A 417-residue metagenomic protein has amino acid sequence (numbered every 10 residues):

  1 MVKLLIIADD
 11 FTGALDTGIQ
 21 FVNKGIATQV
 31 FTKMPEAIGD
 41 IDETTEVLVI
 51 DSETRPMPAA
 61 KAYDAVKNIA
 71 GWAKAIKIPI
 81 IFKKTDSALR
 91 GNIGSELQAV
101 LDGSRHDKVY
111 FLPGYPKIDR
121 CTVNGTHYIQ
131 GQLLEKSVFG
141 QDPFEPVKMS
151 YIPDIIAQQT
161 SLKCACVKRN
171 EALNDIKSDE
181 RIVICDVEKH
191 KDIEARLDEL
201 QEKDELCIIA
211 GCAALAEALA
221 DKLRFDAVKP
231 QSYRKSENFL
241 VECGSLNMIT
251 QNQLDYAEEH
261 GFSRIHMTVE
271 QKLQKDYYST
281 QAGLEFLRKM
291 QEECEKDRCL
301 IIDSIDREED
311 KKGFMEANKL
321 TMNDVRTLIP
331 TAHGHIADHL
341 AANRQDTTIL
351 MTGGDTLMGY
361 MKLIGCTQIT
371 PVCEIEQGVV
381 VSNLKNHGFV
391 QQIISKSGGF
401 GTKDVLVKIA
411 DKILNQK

Functional and structural regions predicted by a protein language model:
M1-K3, A27, E46, A62 (+4 more regions): Cap/lid and interdomain-hinge subdomains that line or gate substrate/regulatory clefts in soluble alpha/beta enzymes
V2-E43, L112-K117: N-terminal basic/disordered segments at the start of proteins
T17-I19, N92-E96, R120-Y128, E194-E199 (+5 more regions): Short acidic, glycine/serine/threonine-rich loops at helix termini
K33-A37, P56-W72, A332: Glycine-rich, highly charged phosphate/nucleotide-binding loops
E46-E53, R298, N383-K417: A structural-propensity feature for long, helix-poor, extended segments
Q130-K289: Conserved, well-structured core segments that form the ligand-binding/active-site neighborhood of functional domains
E293, D297-T352: C-terminal structural cap/anchor segments
D346-V405: Conserved, well-ordered active-site substructure
